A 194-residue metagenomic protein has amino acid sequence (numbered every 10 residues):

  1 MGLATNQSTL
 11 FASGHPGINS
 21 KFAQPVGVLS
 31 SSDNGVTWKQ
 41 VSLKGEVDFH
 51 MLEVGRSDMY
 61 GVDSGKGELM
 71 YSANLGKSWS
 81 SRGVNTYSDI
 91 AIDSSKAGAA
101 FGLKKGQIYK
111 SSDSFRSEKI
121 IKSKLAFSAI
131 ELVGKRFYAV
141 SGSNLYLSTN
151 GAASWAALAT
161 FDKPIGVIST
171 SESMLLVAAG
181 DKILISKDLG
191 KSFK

Functional and structural regions predicted by a protein language model:
M1, K44-F49, V84-I90, S123-S128 (+1 more regions): Short coil/turn segments at the loop-to-beta-strand junctions that recur within blades of beta-propeller repeat folds
M1-G17, P25: Blade-loop segments of beta-propeller domains
G2-N6, L52-V54, I92-S94, I130-L132 (+1 more regions): Residue-level recognition of a conserved intra-blade site in WD40 beta-propeller repeats
Q7-S8, R56-D58, S95-G98, G134-R136 (+1 more regions): Short coil/turn segments that connect the beta-strands within blades of beta-propeller domains
A12-G14, G61, F101-G102, A139 (+1 more regions): Residue position within the beta-strands of beta-propeller blades
P16-G17, G65, G106, S143 (+1 more regions): Residue-level signature of beta-propeller blades and closely related beta-rich strand-turn architectures in secreted
N19-P25, V62-G65, G102-L103, V140: Short, solvent-exposed loop/turn segments at conserved positions within beta-propeller repeat blades
Q24-S42, M70-R82, Y109-I120, Y146-L158 (+1 more regions): Asp-box/BNR beta-propeller loop motif
